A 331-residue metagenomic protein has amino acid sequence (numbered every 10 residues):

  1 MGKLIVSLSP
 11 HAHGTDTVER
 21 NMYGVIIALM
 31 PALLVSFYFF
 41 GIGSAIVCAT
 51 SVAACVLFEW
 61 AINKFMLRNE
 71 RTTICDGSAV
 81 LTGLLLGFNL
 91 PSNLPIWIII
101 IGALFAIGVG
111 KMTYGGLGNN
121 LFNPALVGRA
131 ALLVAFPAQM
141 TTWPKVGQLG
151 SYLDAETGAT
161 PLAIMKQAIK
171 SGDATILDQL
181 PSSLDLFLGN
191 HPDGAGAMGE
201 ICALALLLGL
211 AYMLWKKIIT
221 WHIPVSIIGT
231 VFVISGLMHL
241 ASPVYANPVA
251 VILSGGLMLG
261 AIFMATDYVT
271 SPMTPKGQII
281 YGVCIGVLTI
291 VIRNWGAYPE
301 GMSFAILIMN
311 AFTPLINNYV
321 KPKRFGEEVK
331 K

Functional and structural regions predicted by a protein language model:
M1-V56, V329: N-terminal signal-anchor module of multipass membrane proteins
M1-Y23, F65, I292-K331: Cytosolic-side transmembrane-helix boundaries in multi-pass membrane proteins
S9, L57-N69, I107-G118, L208-K217 (+1 more regions): C-terminal ends of transmembrane helices
L34-L86: Membrane helical hairpin/interfacial module
I42-A54, N93-G102, P192-A203, Y245-L257: Structural signature of hydrophobic alpha-helical transmembrane segments
S78-Y152: A generic, well-ordered mixed alpha/beta core segment in the N-terminal half of proteins
L121-A125, I201, V249-G256, Q278 (+1 more regions): Loop-to-transmembrane alpha-helix initiation sites
F122-L207: Long hydrophobic alpha-helical segments that form multi-pass transmembrane helix bundles in integral membrane proteins
